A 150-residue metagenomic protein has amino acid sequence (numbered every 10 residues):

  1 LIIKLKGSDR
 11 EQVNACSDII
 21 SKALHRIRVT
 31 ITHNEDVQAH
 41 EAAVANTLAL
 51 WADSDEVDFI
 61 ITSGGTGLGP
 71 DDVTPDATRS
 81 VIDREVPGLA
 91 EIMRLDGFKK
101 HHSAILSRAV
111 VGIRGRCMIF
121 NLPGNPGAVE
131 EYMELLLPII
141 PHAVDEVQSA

Functional and structural regions predicted by a protein language model:
L1-A150: Non-catalytic beta/alpha edge segments that cap or flank active sites
